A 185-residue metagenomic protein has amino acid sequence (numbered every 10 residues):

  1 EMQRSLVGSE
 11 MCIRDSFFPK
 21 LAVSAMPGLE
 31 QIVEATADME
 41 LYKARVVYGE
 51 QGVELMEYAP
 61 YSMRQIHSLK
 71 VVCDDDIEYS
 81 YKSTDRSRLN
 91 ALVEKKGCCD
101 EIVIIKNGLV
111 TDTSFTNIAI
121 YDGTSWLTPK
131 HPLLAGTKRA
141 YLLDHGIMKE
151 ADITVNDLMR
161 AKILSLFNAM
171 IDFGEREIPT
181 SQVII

Functional and structural regions predicted by a protein language model:
E1-G8, C12-I13: Single conserved hydrophobic/aromatic residue that forms the stacking wall/gate of nucleotide- or nucleobase-binding
S5, E40, V53-P60, V110-I185: Conserved catalytic-core subdomain
S5, F17-L21: Extracellular glycan-recognition regions
S9-E10, V46, L142: A residue-level signal for conserved active-site and pocket-lining positions in enzyme catalytic cores
D15, S24-G97, P179-I185: Extended Lys/Arg-rich, glycine-bearing segments that form polyanion-binding/interaction patches within enzyme domains
R45-V47, E101-K106: Cytosolic beta-strand hydrophobic patch enriched in CBS
K96-C99, T113-F115: Short, small/polar residue-rich loop motifs at catalytic or cofactor-binding pockets
C98-E101, M148: Helix-loop-beta junctions that constitute the ligand-sensing/allosteric loops of cytosolic regulatory sensor domains
